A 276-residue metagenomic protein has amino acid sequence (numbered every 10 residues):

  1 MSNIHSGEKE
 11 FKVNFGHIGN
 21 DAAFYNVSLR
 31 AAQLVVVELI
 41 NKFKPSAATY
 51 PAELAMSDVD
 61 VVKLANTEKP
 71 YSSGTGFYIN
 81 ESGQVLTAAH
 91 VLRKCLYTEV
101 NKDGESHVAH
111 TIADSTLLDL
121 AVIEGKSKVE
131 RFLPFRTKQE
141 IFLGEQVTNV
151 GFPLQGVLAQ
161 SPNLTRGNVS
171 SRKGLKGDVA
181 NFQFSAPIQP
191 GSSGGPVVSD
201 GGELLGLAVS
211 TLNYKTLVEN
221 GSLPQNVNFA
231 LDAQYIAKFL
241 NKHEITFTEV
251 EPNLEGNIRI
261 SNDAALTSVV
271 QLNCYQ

Functional and structural regions predicted by a protein language model:
M1-H17: Amphipathic beta-strand/beta-sheet edge segments enriched in Tyr/Trp
M1-S2, P187-A208: Catalytic nucleophile loop of clan PA
E10, L86, L205-G206: Generic structural signal for well-ordered beta-strand positions
F15-K69, R131-F132, P153-L154, L207-Q276: C-terminal cap/linker of serine protease catalytic domains
Y71-S73, R93-K94, Q189-S193: Short, small/polar residue-rich loop motifs at catalytic or cofactor-binding pockets
G76, G83, T87, A109 (+9 more regions): Terminal peptide-recognition signature
I79-E81, A88, I112-D114, R172 (+3 more regions): Residue-level recognition of beta-strand microenvironments
E81-A159, G177-N181, K242-E255: Conserved active-site neighborhood of the chymotrypsin/trypsin-like protease fold
